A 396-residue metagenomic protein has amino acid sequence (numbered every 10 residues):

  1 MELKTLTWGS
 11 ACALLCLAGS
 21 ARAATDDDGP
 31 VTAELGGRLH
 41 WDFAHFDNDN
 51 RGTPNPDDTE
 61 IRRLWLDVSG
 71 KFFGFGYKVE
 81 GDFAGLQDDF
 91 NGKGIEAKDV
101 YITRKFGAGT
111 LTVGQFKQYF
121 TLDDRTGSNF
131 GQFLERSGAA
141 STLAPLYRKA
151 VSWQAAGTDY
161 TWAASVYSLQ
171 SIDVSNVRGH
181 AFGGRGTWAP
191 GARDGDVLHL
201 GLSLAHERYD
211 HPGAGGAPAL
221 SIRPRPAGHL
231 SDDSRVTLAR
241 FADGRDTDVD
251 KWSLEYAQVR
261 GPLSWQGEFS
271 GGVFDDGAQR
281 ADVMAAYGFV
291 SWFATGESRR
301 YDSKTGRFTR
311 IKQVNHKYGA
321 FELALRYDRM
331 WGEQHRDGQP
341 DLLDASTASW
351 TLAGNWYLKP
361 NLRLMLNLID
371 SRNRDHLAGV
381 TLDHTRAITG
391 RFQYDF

Functional and structural regions predicted by a protein language model:
M1-G9: Bacterial N-terminal signal peptides that target proteins for export
E2-L3, D58, G92, D233: Low-complexity, intrinsically disordered short peptide segments enriched in small/polar/basic residues
G9-A18: Bacterial N-terminal signal peptides
G19-A23: Sec/Tat signal peptide C-region and signal peptidase I cleavage site
A24-D210, M284-N315, E322-H335: Outer membrane beta-barrel
G52-T53, G215-F396: Outer-membrane beta-barrel pore domains
